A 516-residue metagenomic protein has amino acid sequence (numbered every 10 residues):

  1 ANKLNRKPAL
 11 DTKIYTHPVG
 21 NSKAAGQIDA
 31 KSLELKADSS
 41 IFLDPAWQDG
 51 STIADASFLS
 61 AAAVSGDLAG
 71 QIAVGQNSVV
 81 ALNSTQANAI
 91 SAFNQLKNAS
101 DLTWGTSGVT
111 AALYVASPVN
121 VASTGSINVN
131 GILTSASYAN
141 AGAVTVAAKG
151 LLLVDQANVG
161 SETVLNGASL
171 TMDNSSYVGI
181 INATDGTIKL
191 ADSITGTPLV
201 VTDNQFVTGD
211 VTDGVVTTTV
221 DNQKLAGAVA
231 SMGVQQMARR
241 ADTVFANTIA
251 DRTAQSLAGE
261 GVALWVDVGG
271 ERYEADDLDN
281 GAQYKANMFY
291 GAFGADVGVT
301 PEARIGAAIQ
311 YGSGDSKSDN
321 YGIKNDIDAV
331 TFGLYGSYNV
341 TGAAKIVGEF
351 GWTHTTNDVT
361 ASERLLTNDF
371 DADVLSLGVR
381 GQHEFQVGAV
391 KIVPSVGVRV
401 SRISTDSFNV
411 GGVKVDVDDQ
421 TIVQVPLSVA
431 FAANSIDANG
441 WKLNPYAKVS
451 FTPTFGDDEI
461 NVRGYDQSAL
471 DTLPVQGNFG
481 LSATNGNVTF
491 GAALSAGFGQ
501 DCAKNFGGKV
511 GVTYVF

Functional and structural regions predicted by a protein language model:
P8-L10, Y15-A24, S40-G50, A54-S117 (+7 more regions): Outer-membrane translocation/initiation segment of Type V secreted surface proteins
H17-V19, L133, A493-G497: Short strand-loop junctions, especially beta-strand C-caps/beta-turns that link beta-sheets to coils or alpha-helices
V144-V146: Fold-core signature of tandem repeat domains
K224, M232, G259-F516: Membrane translocator/pore-forming domains, dominated by Gram-negative outer-membrane beta-barrels
